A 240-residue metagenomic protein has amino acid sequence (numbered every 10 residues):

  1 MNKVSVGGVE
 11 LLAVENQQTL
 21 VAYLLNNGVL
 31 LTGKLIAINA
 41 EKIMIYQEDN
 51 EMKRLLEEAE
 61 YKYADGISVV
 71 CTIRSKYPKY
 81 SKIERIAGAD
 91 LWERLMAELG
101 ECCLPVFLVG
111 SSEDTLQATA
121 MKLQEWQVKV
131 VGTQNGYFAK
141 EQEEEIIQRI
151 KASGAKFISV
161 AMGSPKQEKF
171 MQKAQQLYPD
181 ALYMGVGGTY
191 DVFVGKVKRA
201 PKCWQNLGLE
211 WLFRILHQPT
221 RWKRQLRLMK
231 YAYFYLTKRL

Functional and structural regions predicted by a protein language model:
M1-I86: N-terminal nucleotide/polyanion-binding subdomain common to many enzyme families
A40-I43, M162-Q167, T189: Short glycine-rich anion-binding loops that position phosphate/pyrophosphate groups of nucleotides and phosphorylated
E60, V106, V131, K156 (+1 more regions): Conserved acidic residues
V70-C71, R199-L240: A transmembrane-helix-recognition feature enriched in membrane-embedded lipid enzymes and envelope glyco-/phospholipid
V70-R149, S153: Conserved beta-alpha
A120, E168-L177: Short Gly/Thr/Asp-enriched flexible loops that form oxyanion-binding sites at enzyme active sites
N135-E141, P179-H217: Short, flexible loop segments at boundaries between secondary-structure elements
I150, G154-S159, S164: Proline-aspartate-enriched helix->loop->beta-strand connector
